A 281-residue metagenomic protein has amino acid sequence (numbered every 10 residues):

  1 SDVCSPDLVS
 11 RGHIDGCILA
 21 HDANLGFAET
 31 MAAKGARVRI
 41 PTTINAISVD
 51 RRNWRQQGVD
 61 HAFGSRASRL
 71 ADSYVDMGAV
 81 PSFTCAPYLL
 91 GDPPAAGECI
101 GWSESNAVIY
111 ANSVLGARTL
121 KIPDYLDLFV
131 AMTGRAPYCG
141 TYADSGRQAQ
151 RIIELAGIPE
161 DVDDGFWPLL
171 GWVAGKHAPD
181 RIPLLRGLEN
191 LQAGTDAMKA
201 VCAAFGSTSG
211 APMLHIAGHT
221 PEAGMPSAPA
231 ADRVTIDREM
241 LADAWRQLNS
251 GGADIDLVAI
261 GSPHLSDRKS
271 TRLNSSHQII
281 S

Functional and structural regions predicted by a protein language model:
S1, P6-K34, T119-P123, V130-R135: N-terminal basic/disordered segments at the start of proteins
D2-S5, L273-H277: Short, small-residue-biased leader/transition segments that mark boundaries at the very start of proteins
V9, V38-T42, P81-C85, R118 (+4 more regions): General beta-strand structural signal in soluble alpha/beta enzymes
I44-G134: A generic, well-ordered mixed alpha/beta core segment in the N-terminal half of proteins
P93, Y125, A131-D163, W167-L169: Intrinsically disordered, low-complexity linker/loop segments enriched in Gly/Pro and charged/polar residues
V162-H219: Extended, H/D-rich, highly charged conserved domains that either
C202-R238, L248-S250: Active-site cores of enzymes that catalyze phosphoryl transfer or operate on phosphate-rich substrates
A228-R272, S281: Glycine-rich phosphate/ribose-binding loops and adjacent secondary-structure elements that form binding surfaces
